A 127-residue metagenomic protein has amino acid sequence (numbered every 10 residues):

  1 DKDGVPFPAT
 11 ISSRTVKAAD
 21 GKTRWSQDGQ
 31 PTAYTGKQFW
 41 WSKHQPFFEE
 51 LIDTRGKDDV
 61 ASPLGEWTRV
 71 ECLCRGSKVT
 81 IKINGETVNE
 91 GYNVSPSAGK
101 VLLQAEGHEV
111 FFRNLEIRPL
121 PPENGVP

Functional and structural regions predicted by a protein language model:
D1-P127: Carbohydrate-interacting regions of secretory-pathway proteins
